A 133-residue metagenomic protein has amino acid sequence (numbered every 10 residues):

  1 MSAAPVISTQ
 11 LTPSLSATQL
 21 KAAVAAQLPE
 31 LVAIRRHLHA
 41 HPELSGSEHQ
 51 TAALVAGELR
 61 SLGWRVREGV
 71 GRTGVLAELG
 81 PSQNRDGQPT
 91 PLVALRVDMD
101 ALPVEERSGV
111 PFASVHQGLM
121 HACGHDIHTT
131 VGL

Functional and structural regions predicted by a protein language model:
A4-H121, D126, T130: Acidic/His- and Gly-rich active-site-bordering loop/insert found across diverse amide/peptide-bond hydrolases
